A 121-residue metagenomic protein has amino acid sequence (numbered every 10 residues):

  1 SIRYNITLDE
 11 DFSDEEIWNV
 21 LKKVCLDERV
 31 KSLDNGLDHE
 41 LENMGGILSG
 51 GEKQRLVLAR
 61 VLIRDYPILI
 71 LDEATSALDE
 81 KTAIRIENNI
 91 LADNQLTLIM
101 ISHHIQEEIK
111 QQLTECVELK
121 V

Functional and structural regions predicted by a protein language model:
R3-N43, E87-N88: ABC ATPase nucleotide-binding domain helical subdomain, centered on the C-loop/LSGGQ "ABC signature"
N35, H39, N43-R55, E80: ABC ATPase nucleotide-binding domain "signature motif"
M44, E73-A74, L78-T82, I86: Walker B catalytic motif
S49-G50, L56-V61, R85: ABC ATPase nucleotide-binding domain "signature" region
I63-P67: A short, proline-enriched helix->beta-strand linker immediately N-terminal to the Walker B motif in ABC-type P-loop
N89-E108: Conserved catalytic loops of ABC-family nucleotide-binding domains
H103-V121: H-loop (His-switch) and adjacent beta-strand-loop-beta switch element of ABC-type ATPase nucleotide-binding domains
